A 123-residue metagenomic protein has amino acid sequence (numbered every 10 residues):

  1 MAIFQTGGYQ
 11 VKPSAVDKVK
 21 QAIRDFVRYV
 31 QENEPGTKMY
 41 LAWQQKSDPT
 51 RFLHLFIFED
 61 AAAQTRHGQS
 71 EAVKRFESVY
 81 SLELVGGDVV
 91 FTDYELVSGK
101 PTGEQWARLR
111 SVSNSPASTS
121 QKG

Functional and structural regions predicted by a protein language model:
M1-A2, K12, L84, K100: Mature, folded catalytic cores of secreted/periplasmic enzymes
I3-Q10, M39-V73, Y94, W106-L109: Short, well-ordered beta-strand segments in beta-rich or mixed alpha/beta enzyme and ligand-binding folds
Q10-K20: Short, surface-exposed ligand-recognition loops at beta-strand->loop->(often short) alpha-helix junctions that present
A15-D17, A62-Q64, G99: Residue-level signal for secondary-structure boundary sites
D25-T37, I57-D93: An amphipathic, aromatic/His-enriched active-site/gating alpha helix that lines ligand/cofactor pockets
M39-T50, E77-G123: Glycine-rich beta-strand-turn "strand-cap" elements at beta-sheet edges
